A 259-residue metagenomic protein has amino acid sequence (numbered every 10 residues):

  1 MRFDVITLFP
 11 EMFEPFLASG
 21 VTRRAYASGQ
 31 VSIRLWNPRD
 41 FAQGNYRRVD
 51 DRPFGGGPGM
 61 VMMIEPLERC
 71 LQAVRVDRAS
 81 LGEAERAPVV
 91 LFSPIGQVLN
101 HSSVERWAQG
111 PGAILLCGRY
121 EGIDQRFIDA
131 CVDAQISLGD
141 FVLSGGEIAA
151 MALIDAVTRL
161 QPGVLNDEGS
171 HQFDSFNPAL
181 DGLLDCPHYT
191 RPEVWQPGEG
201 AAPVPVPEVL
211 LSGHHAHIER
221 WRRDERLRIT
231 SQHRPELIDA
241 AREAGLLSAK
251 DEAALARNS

Functional and structural regions predicted by a protein language model:
M1-D77, L81, A216-L237: N-terminal nucleotide/polyanion-binding subdomain common to many enzyme families
D4-I6, R34-W36, V90, A113-I114 (+1 more regions): Hydrophobic/aromatic beta-strand patches that form the interior of the parallel beta-sheet core in alpha/beta enzyme
G20-R24, E105-Q109, C131: Short, solvent-exposed amphipathic alpha-helical segments in soluble enzyme and RNA/protein-processing domains
P38-F41, R119-I123: Short glycine-enriched loops at secondary-structure junctions
M63-R119, P162: S-adenosyl-L-methionine/SAH cofactor-binding core of RNA-modifying enzymes
I123, F127-P178: Structured adenosyl-cofactor binding patch, chiefly the S-adenosyl-L-methionine
L160-E208: Internal, active-site/partner-interface "lid" segment
L211-S259: C-terminal accessory domains and tails appended to enzymatic cores
